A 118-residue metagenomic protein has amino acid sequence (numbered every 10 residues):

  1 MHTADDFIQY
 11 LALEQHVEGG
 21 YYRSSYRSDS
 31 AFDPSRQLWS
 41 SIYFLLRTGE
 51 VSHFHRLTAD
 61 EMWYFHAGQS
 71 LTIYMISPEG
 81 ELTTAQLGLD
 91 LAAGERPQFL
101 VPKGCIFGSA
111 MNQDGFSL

Functional and structural regions predicted by a protein language model:
M1-L100, G108-S109, Q113-F116: Non-catalytic, conserved peripheral segments adjacent to functional cores
